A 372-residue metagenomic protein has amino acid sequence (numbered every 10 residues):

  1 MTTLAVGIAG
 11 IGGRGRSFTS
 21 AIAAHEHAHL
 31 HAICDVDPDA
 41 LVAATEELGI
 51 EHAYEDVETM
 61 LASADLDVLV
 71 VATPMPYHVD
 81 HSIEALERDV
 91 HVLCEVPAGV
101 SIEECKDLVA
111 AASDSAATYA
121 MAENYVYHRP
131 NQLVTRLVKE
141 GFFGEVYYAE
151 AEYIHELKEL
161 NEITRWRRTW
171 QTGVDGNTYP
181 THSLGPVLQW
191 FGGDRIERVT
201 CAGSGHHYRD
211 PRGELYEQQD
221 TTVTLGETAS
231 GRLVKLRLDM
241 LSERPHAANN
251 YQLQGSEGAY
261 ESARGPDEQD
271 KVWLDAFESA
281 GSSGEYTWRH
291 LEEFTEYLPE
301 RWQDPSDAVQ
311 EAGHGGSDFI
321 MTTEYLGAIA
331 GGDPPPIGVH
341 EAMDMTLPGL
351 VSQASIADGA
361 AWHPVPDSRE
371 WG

Functional and structural regions predicted by a protein language model:
M1, A23, A28, V68-V70 (+3 more regions): C-terminal helix-rich "cap/oligomerization" subdomain common to oxidoreductases
M1-L48, V187: N-terminal Rossmann-like dinucleotide-binding module
I50-V57: Conserved SAM-binding strand-loop segment of SAM-dependent methyltransferases
S63, D67-M75, V79-V126, G141: Beta-strand-loop-alpha-helix segment that lines the small-molecule cofactor/substrate pocket of alpha/beta enzymes
D89, A116, G141, G231 (+2 more regions): Glycine-centered short loops/turns at secondary-structure junctions
T118, Y125-E217, T222-T224, G359: Predominantly a Rossmann-like dinucleotide-binding segment in NAD(P)-dependent oxidoreductases
N124, Q219, E227-T228, Q252 (+2 more regions): C-terminal glycine/acidic-rich active-site capping loop/insertion
R237-P245, H314: Glycine-rich phosphate/pyrophosphate-binding beta-alpha loops
